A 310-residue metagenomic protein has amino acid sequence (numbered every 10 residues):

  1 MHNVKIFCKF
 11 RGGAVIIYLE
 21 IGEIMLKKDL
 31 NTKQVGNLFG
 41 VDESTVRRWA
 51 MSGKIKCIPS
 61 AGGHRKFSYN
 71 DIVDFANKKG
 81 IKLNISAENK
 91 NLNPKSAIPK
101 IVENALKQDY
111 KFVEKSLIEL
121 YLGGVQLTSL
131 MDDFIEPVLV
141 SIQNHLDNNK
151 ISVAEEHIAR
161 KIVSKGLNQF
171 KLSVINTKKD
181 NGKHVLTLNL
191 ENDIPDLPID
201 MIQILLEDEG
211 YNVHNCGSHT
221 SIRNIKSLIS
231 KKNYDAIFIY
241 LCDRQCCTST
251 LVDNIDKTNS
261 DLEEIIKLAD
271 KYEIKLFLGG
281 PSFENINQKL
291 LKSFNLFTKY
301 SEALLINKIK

Functional and structural regions predicted by a protein language model:
M1-I24: Short, intrinsically disordered or compositionally biased N-terminal tails of bacterial proteins
Y18, D29-T32, S86, Q126-T128 (+3 more regions): A short, structure-level motif marking secondary-structure boundaries and short turns
G22-T45: Polyanion-binding surface elements
D29, D42-E43, V113, I199 (+1 more regions): Generic non-transmembrane alpha-helix signal with a bias for helix starts/N-cap capping motifs
Q34, R47-R48, I118, I204 (+2 more regions): Surface-exposed charge patches
L38, E43-R47, S52-I175: Long amphipathic alpha-helical segments
N149-S152, K165-K310: C-terminal regulatory/effector modules of DNA-binding transcriptional regulators
